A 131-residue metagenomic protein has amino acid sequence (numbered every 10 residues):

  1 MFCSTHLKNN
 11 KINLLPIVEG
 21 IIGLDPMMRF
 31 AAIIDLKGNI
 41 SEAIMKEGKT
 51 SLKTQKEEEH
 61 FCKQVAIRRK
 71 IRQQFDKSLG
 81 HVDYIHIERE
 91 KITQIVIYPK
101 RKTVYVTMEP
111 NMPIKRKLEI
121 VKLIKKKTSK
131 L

Functional and structural regions predicted by a protein language model:
M1-L131: Non-catalytic interaction/Regulatory regions outside core domains
